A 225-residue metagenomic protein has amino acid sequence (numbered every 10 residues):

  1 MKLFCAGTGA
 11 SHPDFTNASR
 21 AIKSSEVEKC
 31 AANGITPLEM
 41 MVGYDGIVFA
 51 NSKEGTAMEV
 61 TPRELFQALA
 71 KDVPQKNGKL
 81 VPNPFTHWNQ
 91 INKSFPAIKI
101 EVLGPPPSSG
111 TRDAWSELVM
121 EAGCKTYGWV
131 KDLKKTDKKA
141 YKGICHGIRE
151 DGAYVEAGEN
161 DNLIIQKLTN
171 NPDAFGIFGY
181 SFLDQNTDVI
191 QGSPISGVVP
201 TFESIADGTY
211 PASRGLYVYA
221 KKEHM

Functional and structural regions predicted by a protein language model:
M1-M225: Flexible loop/hinge segments at secondary-structure junctions
